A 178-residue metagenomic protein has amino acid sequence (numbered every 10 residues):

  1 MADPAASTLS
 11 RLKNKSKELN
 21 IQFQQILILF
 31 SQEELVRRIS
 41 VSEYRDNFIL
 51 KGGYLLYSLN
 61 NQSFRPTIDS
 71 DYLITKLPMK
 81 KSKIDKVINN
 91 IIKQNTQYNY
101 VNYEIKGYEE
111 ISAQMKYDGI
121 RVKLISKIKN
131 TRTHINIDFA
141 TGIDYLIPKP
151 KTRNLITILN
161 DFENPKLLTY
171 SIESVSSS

Functional and structural regions predicted by a protein language model:
M1-S178: Compositionally biased terminal segments of proteins
